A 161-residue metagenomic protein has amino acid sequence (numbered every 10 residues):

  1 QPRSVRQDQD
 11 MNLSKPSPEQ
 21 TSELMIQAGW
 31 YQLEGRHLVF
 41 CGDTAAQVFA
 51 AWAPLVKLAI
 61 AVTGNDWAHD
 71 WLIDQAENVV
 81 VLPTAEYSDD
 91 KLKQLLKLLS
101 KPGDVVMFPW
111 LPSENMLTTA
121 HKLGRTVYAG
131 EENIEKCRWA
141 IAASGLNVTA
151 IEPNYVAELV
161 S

Functional and structural regions predicted by a protein language model:
Q1-S161: S-adenosyl-L-methionine-dependent nucleic acid methyltransferase catalytic domains
